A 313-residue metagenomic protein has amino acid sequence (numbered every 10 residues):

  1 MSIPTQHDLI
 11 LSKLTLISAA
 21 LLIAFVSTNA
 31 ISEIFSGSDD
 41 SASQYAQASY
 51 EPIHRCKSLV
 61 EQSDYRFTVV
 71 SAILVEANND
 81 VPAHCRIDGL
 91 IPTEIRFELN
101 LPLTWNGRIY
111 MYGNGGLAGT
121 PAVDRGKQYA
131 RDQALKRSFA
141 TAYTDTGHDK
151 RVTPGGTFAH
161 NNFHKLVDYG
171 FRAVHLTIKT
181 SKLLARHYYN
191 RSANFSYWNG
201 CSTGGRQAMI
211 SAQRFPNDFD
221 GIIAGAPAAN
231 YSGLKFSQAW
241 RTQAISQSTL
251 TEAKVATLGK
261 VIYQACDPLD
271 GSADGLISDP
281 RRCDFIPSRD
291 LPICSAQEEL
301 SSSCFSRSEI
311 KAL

Functional and structural regions predicted by a protein language model:
M1-L11: N-terminal secretory signal peptides that target proteins for export/translocation
L9-L22: Sec-dependent N-terminal signal peptides
S32-R108, Y112, T120-Y129, G259 (+3 more regions): Catalytic-loop region of hydrolases
G116-N190, F236-S237: Cap/lid segment of the alpha/beta-hydrolase catalytic domain
R191-C201: Alpha/beta-hydrolase fold nucleophile elbow
G200, G204, A208: Gly/Ala-rich beta-loop-alpha elbow adjacent to hydrolase catalytic centers
I210-A212, N217-A312: A catalytic-pocket lid/entrance helix-loop region that shapes and gates access to the active site across common
